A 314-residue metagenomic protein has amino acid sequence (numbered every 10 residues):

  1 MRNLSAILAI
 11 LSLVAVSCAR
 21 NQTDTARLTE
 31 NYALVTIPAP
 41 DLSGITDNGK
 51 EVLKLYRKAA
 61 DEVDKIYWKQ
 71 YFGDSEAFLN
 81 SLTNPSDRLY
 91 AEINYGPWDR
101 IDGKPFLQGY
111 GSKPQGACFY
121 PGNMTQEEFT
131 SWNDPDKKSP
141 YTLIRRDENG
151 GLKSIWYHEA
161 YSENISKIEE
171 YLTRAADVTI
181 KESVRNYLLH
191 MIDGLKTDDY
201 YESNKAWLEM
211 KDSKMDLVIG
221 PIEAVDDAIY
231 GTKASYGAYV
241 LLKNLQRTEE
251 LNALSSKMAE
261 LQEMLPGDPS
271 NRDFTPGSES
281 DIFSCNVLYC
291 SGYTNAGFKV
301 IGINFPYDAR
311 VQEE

Functional and structural regions predicted by a protein language model:
R2-A9: Sec-dependent signal peptide recognition, specifically the positively charged N-region followed immediately by
I10-S12, N244: Polar helix-capping/helix-linker motif
V14-S17: C-terminal motif of bacterial Sec signal peptides marking the signal peptidase cleavage site
R20: Conserved S-adenosyl-L-methionine
T23-M191, S203: N-terminal helix-rich structural modules
N164-E314: Contiguous, non-catalytic segments that form substrate-binding/exosite surfaces or channel walls
